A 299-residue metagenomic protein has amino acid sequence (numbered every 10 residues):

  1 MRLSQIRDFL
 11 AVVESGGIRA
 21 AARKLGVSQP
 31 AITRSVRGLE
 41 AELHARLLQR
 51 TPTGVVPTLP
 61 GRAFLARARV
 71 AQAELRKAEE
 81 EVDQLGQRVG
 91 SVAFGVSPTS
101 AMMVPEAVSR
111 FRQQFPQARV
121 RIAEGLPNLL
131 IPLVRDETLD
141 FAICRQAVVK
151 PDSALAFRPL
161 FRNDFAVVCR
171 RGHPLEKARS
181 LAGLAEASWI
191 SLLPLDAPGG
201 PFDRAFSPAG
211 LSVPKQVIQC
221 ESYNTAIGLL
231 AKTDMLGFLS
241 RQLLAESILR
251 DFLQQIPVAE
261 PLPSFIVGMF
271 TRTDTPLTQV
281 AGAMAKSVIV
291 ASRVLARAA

Functional and structural regions predicted by a protein language model:
L10-S28: Short helix-boundary/capping micro-motifs
Q29-P30, K77, Q87-F115, R119-A123 (+2 more regions): N-terminal winged-helix
E40-P57: A short LG(V/I)-centered, amphipathic sequence patch enriched for acidic residue(s) preceding the LG motif
V104, L175-R179, A187-A209, L277-K286 (+1 more regions): Secondary-structure junction motif
E106-R110, N128-F165, C169, A178 (+1 more regions): Short beta-strand-centered segments that line the small-molecule binding cleft or hinge of alpha/beta clamshell
L126-L139, R145, L195-Q254: Hydrophobic hinge/microswitch elements
P151-R158, N163, N224-T273: Beta-alpha-beta core module
L155-I190, P194, R272: Flexible hinge/capping segments at coil-to-helix
